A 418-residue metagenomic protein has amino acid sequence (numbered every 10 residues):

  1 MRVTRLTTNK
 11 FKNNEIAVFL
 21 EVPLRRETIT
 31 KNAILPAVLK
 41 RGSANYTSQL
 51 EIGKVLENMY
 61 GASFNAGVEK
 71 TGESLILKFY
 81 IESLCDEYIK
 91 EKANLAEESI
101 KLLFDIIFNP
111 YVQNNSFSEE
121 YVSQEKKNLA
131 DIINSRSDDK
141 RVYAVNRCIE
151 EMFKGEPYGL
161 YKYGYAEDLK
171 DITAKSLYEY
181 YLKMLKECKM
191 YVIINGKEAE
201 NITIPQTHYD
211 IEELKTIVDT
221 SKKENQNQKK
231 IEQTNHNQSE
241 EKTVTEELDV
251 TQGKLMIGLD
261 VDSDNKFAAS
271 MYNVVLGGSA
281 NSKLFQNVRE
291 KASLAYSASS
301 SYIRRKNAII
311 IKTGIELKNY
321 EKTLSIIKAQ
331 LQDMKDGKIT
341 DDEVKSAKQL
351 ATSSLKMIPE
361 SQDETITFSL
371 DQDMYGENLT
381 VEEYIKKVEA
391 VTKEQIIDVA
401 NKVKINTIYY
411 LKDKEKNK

Functional and structural regions predicted by a protein language model:
M1-A62, E91, Y165-D171, Y178-E290 (+3 more regions): His/Glu-rich zincin catalytic helix
K12-R25, T30-N32, L50-D105, V142-G164 (+5 more regions): M16 family metallopeptidases and their MPP-like homologs
G42-N45, E87-K90, N109-S118: Short, polar/flexible loop-turn hinges at active-site or ligand-entry regions and domain interfaces
G53-K54, N109-I133, K215-H236, A329 (+1 more regions): Acidic/histidine-enriched alpha-helical segments
E69-T71, L177-L185, S300-I303, I397-N401: Short, flexible, solvent-exposed loop/turn segments with mixed acidic/basic and small polar residues
N114-K126, K140-I149, G164-A166, N195 (+1 more regions): Short, surface-exposed recognition loops or helix-turn segments adjacent to catalytic cores
L129, S135-S137, C148, M152: Glycine-rich, mobile lid/loop segments that gate access to catalytic sites or pores
D131-S135, K242-K254, T352-D363: Short, low-order "capping/linker" segments at domain edges
